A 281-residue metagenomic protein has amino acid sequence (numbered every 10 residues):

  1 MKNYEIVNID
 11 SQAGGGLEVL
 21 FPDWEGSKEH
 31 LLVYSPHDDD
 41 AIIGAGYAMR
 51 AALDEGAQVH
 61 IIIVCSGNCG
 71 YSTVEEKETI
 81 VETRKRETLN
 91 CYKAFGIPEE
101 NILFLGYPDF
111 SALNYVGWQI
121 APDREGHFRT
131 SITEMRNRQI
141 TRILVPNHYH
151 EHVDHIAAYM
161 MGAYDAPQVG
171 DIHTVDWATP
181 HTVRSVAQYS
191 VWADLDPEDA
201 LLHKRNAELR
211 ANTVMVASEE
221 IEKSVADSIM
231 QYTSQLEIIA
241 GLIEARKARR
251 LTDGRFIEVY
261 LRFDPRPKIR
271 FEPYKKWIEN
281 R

Functional and structural regions predicted by a protein language model:
M1-G26, K93-E99, G117, V175-R281: The feature marks non-catalytic terminal segments
K2-V175, R249-T252, E272-R281: Active-site beta-strand->loop->alpha-helix modules in alpha/beta enzyme cores, enriched in Gly/His/Asp(Glu)
